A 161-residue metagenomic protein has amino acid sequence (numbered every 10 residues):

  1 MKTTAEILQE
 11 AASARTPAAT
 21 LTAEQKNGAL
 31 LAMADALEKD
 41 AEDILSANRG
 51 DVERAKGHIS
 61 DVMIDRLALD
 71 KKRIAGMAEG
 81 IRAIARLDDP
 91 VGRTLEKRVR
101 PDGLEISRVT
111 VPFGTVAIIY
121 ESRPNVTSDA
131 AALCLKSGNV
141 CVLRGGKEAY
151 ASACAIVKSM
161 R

Functional and structural regions predicted by a protein language model:
M1-I106: N-terminal Rossmann-like NAD(P)+-binding subdomain of aldehyde/semialdehyde dehydrogenases
R86, P90-K158: Conserved small-residue-rich beta-alpha loop and adjacent elements that most often cradle the phosphate/pyrophosphate
R161: Conserved helix-turn-beta segment of the N-terminal RecA-like "Helicase ATP-binding" lobe in SF1/SF2 helicases
